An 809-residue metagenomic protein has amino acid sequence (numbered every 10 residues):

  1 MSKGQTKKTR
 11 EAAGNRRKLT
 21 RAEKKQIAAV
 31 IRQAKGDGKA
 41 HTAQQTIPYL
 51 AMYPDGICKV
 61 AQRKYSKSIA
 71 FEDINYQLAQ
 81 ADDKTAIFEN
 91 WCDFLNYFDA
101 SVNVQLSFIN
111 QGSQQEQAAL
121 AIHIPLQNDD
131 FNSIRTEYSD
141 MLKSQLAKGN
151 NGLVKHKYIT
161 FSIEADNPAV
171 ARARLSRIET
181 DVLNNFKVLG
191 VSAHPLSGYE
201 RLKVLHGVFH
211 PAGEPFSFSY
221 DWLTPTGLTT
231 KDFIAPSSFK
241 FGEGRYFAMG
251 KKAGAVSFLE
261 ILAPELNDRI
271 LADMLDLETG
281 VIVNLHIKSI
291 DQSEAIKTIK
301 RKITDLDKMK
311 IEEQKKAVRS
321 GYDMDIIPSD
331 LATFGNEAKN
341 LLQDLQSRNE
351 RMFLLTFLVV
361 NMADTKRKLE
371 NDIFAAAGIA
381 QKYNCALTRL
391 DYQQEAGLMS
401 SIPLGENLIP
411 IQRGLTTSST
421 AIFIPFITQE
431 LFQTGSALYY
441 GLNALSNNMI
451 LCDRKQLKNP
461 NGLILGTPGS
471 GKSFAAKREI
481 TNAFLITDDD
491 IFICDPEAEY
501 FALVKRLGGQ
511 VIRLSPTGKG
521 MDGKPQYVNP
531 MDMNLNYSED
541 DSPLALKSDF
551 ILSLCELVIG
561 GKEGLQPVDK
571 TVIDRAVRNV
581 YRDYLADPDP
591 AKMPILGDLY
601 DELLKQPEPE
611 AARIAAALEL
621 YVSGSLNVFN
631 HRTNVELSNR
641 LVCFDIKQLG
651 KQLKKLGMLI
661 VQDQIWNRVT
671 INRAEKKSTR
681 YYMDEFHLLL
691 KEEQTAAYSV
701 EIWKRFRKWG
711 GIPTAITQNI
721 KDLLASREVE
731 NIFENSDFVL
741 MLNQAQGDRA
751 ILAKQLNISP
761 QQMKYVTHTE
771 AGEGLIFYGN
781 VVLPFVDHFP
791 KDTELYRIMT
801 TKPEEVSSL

Functional and structural regions predicted by a protein language model:
S2-F426: Extended, folded cores of ATP/NTP-driven motor/assembly subunits in large transport and secretion machines
I74, A81-A100, Q111, D273-L275 (+10 more regions): P-loop NTPase motor domains
I464: Hydrophobic anchor at the beta1->P-loop junction of P-loop NTPases
K472: Conserved lysine of the Walker
A475: Hydrophobic positions on the alpha1 helix immediately C-terminal to the Walker A/P-loop
N482-F492: Post-Walker A helix-loop "phosphate-sensing" segment adjacent to the P-loop in P-loop NTPases
R513-G518, F738-G747: Conserved AAA+ ATPase "SRH/arginine-finger" region at the nucleotide-binding site
L756-L809: Conserved P-loop NTPase
